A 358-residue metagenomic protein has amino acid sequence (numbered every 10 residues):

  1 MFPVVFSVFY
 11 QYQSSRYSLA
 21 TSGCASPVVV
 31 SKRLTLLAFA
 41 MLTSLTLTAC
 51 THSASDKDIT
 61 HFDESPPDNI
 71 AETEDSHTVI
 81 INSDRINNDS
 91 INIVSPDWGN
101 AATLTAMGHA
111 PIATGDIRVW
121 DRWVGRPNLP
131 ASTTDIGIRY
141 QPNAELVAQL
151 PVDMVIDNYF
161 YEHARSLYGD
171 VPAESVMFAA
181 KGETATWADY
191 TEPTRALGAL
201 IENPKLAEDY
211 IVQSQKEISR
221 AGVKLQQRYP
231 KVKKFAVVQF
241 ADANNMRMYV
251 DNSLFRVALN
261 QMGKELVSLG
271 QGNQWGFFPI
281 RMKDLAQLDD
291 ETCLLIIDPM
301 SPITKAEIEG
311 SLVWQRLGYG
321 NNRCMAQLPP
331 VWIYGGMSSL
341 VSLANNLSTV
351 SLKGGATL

Functional and structural regions predicted by a protein language model:
V8-A38: Bacterial N-terminal signal peptides that target proteins for export
T51-S53: Bacterial signal peptide processing site
N92-L146: A short, structured surface patch at a secondary-structure boundary
R118-W123, R247-F278: Alpha-helical, coiled-coil/dimerization segments enriched in small aliphatic residues
V147, P151-D157, L285, D290-E291: Proline-aspartate-enriched helix->loop->beta-strand connector
V171-A241, I333, M337-L358: Extracytoplasmic substrate-binding proteins
E192, L288-L358: Structured C-terminal subdomain patch of bacterial secreted/periplasmic proteins
